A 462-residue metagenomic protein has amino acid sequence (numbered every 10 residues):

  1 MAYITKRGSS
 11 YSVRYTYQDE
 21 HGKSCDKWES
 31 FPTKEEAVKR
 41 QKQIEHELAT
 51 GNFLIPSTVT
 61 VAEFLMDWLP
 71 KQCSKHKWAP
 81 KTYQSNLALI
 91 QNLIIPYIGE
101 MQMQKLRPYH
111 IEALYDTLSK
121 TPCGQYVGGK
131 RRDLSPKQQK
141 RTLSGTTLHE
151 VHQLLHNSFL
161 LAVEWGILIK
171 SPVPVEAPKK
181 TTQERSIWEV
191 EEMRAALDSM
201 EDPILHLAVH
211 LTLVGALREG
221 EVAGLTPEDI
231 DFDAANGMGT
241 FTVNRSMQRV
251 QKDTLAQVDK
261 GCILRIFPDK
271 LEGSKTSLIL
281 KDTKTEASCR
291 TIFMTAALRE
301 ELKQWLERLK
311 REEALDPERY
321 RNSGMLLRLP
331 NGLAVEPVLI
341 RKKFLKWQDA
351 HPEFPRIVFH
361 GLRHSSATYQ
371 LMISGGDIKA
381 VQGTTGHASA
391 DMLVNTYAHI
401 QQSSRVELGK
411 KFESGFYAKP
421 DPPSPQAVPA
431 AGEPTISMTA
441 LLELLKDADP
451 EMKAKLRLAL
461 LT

Functional and structural regions predicted by a protein language model:
M1, L89, L93, M101-Y109 (+3 more regions): N-terminal DNA-binding recognition helix of tyrosine site-specific recombinases/integrases
R7-A113, K310-N322, Q402, Y417-P434: N-terminal DNA-binding module of tyrosine recombinases/phage integrases
S12-R14, A177, E192, L225-K310: Conserved tyrosine-mediated DNA breakage-rejoining catalytic core shared by Y-recombinases
A113-L114, E164-L197, P330-N331: Flexible interdomain linker/hinge and immediately adjacent N-terminus of the catalytic tyrosine-recombinase domain
C123-V127, D198, D202-P203, G215 (+4 more regions): Short, basic (Lys/Arg/His-rich) helix/loop patches that form interaction surfaces in the mid-to-C-terminal regions
Y126-K137, K180-L205, V214-L217, L225 (+3 more regions): Long, amphipathic, Lys/Arg-enriched alpha-helical "connector/arm" segment
K179-K180, I187, M238, R245-R249 (+1 more regions): Catalytic-site neighborhood detector that most strongly recognizes the C-terminal catalytic loop/helix of tyrosine
T254-A256, N395, H399-I436, L456: DNA/chromatin major-groove-contacting recognition/catalytic segments
